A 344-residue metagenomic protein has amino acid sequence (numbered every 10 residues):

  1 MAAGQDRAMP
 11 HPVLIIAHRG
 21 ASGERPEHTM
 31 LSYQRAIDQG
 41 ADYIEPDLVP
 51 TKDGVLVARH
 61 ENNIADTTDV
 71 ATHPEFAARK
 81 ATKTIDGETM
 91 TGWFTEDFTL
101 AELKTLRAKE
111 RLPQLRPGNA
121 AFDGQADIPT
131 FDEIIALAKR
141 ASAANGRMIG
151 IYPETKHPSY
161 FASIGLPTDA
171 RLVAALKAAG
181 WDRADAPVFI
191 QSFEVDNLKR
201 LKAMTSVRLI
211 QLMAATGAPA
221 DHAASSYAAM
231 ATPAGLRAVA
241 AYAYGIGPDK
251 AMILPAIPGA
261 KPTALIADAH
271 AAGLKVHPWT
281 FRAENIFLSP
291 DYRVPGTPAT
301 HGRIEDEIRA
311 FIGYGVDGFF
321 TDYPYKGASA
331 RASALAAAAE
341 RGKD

Functional and structural regions predicted by a protein language model:
M1-D344: Phosphate-group recognition and catalysis centered on beta-loop-alpha active-site segments
